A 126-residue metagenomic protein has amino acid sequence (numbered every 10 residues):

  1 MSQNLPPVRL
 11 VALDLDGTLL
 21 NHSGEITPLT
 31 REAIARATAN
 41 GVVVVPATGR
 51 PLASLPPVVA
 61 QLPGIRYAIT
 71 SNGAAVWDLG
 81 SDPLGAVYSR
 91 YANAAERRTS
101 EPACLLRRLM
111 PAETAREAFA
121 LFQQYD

Functional and structural regions predicted by a protein language model:
S2-L10, I26-P28: Mg2+-dependent phosphoryl-transfer enzymes with acidic/Ser/Thr/Gly-rich catalytic loops
R9-S23: Asp-based phosphoryl-transfer active-site loop
S23-I26, L106: Short, solvent-exposed loop/turn segments at secondary-structure boundaries
T30-D126: Active-site phosphate-binding/coordination module
